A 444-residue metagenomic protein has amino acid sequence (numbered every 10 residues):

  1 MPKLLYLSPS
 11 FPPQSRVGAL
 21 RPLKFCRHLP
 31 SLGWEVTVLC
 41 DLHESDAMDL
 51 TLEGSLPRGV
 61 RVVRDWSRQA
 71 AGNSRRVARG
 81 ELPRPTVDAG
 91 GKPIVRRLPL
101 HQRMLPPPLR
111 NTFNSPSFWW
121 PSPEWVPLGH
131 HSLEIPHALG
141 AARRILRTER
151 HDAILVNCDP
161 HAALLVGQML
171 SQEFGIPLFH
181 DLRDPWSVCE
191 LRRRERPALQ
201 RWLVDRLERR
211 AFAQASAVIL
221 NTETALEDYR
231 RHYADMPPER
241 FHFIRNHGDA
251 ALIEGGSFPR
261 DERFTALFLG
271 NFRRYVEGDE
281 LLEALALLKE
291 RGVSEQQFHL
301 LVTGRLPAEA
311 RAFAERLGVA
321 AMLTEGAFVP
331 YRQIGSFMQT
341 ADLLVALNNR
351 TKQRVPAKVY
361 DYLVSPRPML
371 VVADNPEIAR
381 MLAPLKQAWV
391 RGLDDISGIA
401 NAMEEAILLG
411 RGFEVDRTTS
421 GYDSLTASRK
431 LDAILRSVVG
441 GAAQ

Functional and structural regions predicted by a protein language model:
K24-F25, S31, W125, G129 (+4 more regions): Membrane-proximal helix-turn-helix segments that form the acceptor-binding/catalytic region of lipid-linked
C40-P136: A conserved catalytic-core segment of Leloir-type glycosyltransferases
D205, R209-R240, R380: A short, active-site helix/loop in glycosyltransferases that binds the activated sugar's phosphate group
S216, T324, S336-Q353: Acidic donor-binding loop of glycosyltransferase active sites
T224, I244-H247: Carbohydrate-associated surface elements
S257-V276, L282-L285, A427: Conserved donor-binding/catalytic core segment of Leloir-type glycosyltransferases
G292-G304, A308-Q333: Nucleotide-activated donor-binding/catalytic signature segment of Leloir-type glycosyltransferases, i.e., the conserved
D394-A400, I407-V438: A charged, aromatic-enriched C-terminal amphipathic alpha-helix characteristic of glycosyltransferases across folds
